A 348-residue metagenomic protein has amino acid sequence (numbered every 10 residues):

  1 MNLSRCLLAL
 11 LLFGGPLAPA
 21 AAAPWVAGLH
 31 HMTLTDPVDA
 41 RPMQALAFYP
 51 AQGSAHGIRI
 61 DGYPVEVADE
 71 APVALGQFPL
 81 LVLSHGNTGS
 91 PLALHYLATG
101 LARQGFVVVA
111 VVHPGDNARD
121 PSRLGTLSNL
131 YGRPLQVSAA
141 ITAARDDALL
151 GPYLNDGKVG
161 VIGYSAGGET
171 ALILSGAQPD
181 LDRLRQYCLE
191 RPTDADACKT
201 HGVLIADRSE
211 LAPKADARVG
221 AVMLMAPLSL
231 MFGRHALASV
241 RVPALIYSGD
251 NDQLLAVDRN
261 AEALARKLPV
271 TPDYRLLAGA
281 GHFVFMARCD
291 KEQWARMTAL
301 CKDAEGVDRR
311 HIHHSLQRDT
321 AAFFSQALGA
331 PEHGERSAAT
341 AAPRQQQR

Functional and structural regions predicted by a protein language model:
A23-L83, A93: Domain-level recognition of soluble alpha/beta enzyme cores, biased toward histidine phosphatases/phosphomutases
S54-A55, E66-F78, L83-D120, Q253-V257: Short substrate-entry loop that stabilizes the transition state in hydrolases
T88, L92-H95, V112-L135, A143 (+2 more regions): Cap/lid segment of the alpha/beta-hydrolase catalytic domain
T126-D156, E169, I173-S175, R183-K199 (+1 more regions): Alpha/beta-hydrolase active-site loop
L230-M231, N251-L255, H282-F283: Acidic catalytic loop of the alpha/beta-hydrolase fold
V240, I246-S248: Short beta-strand/loop motif that positions the catalytic acidic residue of the alpha/beta-hydrolase fold
V242, A256-K267, C289: Short alpha-helix in the alpha/beta-hydrolase fold that links the catalytic acid
K291-R348: Catalytic active-site module of serine/aspartate enzymes centered on a nucleophile-bearing elbow/loop
